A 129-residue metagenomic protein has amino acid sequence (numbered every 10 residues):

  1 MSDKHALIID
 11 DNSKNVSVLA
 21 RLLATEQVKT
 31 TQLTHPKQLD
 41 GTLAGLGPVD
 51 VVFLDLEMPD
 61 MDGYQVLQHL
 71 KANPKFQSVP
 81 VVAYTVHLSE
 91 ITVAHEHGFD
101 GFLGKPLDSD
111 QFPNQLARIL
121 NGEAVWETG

Functional and structural regions predicted by a protein language model:
S13-T31: Two-component/phosphorelay signaling modules centered on CheY-like receiver
Q32-V51: Acidic, metal-coordinating helix/loop segments flanking the phosphotransfer/catalytic sites of two-component signaling
D55: Active-site residues of response regulator receiver
M58: Receiver (REC) domain active-site loop signature in two-component systems and cognate sites in sensor histidine kinases
V82-Y84: Hydrophobic/aromatic residues positioned on beta-strands within the core alpha/beta folds
L107-R118: C-terminal output helix
A117-G129: The C-terminal output helix
